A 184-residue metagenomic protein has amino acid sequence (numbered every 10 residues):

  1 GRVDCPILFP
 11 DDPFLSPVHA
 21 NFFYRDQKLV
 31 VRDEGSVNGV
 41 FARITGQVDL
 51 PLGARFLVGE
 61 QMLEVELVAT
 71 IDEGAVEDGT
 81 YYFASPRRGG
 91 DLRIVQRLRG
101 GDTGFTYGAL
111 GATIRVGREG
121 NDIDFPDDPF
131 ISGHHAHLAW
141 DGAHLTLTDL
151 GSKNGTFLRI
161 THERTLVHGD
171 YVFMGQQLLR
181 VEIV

Functional and structural regions predicted by a protein language model:
G1-L52, V58-G59, Y107-Q176: Forkhead-associated
Q47, R55, D72-V76: Short amphipathic alpha-helical linker/capping segments at the junctions of internal repeats and modular domains
Q61-F130, A139-A143, Q177-V184: Regulatory inter-domain linker segments that are low-complexity and enriched for serine/threonine/proline
